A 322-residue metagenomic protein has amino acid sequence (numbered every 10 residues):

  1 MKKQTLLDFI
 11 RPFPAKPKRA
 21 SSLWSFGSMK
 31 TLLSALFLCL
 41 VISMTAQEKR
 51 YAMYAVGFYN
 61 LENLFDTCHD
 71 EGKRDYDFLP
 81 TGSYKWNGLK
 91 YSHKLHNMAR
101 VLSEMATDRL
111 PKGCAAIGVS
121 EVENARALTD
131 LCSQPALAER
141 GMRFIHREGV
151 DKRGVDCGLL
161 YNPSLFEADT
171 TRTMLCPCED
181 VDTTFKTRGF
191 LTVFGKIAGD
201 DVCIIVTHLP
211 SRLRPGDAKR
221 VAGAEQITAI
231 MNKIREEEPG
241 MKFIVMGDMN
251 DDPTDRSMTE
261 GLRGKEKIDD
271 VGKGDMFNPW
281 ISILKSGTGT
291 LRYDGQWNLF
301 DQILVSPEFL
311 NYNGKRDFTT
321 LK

Functional and structural regions predicted by a protein language model:
M1-K49: Bacterial Sec-dependent N-terminal signal peptides
A46-P135, E139, I145-V150, V155: N-terminal, active-site-proximal structural segment of metallo-dependent hydrolase catalytic domains
Q47-E48, N232-F243, D251-K322: Metal-dependent phosphoester-hydrolase catalytic domains
E48-V56, F65-C68, S164-E167, F185-H208: Beta-strand-turn-beta hairpins that frame and shape the catalytic cleft of phosphate-ester-processing enzymes
Y59-L61, W86, Y91-K94, M98 (+5 more regions): Active-site beta-strand/loop signature of hydrolases that rely on acidic residues for catalysis
D70-G72, I197-Q226: Metal-dependent phosphoester/phosphodiester hydrolase catalytic core
P80-Y91, G113-V119, H146-R147, E179-V181 (+3 more regions): Second-shell loop/turn segments in exported
E123, K152-D169, Q296-G314: Conserved beta strand-loop-helix elements of the APE1-like EEP
